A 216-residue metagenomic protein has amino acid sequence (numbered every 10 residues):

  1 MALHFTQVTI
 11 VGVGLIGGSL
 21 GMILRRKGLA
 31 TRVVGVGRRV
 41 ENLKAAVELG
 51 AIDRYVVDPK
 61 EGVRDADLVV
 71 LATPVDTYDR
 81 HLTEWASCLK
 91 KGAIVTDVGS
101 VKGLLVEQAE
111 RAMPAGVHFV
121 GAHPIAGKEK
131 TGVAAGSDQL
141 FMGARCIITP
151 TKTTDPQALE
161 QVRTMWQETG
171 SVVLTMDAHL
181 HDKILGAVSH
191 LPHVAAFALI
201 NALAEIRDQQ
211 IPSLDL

Functional and structural regions predicted by a protein language model:
M1-D65: NAD(P)+-binding Rossmann beta1-loop-alpha1 motif at the extreme N-terminus of oxidoreductases
Q7, R32, H118, R145 (+1 more regions): Residues at the starts of beta-strands that form the adenosine-phosphate
R38-R39, T73, V98-S100: Short beta->alpha hinge that forms the Motif I/post-I loop of the SAM-binding pocket
N42, T77, K102-L105: Conserved short alpha-helix immediately C-terminal to the canonical SAM/SAH-binding motif I of Rossmann-like
P59-I94: Rossmann-like NAD(P)-binding element
E84-A134: Rossmann-like NAD(P)(H) cofactor-binding subdomain of soluble oxidoreductases
L140-L216: Internal alpha-helical scaffold of NAD(P)-dependent oxidoreductase catalytic cores
